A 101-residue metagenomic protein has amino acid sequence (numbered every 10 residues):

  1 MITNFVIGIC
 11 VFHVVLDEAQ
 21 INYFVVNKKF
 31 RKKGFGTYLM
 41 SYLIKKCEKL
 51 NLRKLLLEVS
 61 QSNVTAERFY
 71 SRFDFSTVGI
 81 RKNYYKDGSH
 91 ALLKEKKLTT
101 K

Functional and structural regions predicted by a protein language model:
M1-K29, M40-Y42, K46, L50 (+2 more regions): Acetyl-CoA-dependent GNAT
Q20, R53, G88: Exposed loop/turn and edge beta-strand positions of beta-sandwich/beta-sheet ligand-binding modules
F30, G34: Glycine-rich phosphate-binding loop
G36, M40, S62-A66, N83-G88: Short glycine/proline-centered loop/turn elements that form peptide/ligand docking sites
L43-C47, L55, A66: Short hydrophobic clusters on alpha-helical segments that form packing/core surfaces in small helical domains
L56-E58, S71-L92: Conserved catalytic-core motifs of GNAT/GCN5-like acyltransferases
